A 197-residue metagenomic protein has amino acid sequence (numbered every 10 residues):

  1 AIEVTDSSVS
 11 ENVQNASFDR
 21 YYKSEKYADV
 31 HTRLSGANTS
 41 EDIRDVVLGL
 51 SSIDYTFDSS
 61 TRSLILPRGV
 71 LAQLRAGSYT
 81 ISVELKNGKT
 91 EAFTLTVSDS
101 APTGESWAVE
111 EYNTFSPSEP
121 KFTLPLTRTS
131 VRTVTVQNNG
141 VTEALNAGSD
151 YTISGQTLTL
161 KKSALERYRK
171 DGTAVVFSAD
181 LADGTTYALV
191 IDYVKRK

Functional and structural regions predicted by a protein language model:
I2, K89-S98, T185-V194: Edge beta-strands of extracellular beta-sandwich domains
E3-S10, V97-E105, Y193-K197: Extracellular interdomain linker/stem segments of modular secreted and single-pass surface proteins
D6-S51, T103-T142: Solvent-exposed, low-complexity, repeat-rich "mucin-like" stalks and linkers
A28, L34, S63-R68, F122-L124 (+1 more regions): Generic recognition of long tandem-repeat/solenoid scaffolds
S51-S63, P67, E143-Q156, K161: Extracellular/luminal ectodomains and secreted, surface-exposed scaffolds of diverse proteins
V70-G77, K162-T173: Surface-exposed, short loops/turns at beta-strand junctions within beta-sandwich domains
G77-I81, D171-F177, Y187: Exposed beta-strand face motif in extracellular beta-rich ectodomains
V83-L85, A179-L181: Conserved structural position at the C-terminal beta-strand of extracellular beta-sandwich adhesion modules
